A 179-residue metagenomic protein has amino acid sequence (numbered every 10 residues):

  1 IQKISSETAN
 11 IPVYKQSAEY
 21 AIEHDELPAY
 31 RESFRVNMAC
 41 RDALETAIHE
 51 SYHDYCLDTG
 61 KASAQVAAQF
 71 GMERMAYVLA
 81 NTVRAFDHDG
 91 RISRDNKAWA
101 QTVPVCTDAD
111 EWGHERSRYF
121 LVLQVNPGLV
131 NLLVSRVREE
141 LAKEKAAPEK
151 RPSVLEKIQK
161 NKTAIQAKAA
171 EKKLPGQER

Functional and structural regions predicted by a protein language model:
I1-E178: Gram-negative host-targeted secretion-system effectors, predominantly Type III and Type IV, recognized via long
